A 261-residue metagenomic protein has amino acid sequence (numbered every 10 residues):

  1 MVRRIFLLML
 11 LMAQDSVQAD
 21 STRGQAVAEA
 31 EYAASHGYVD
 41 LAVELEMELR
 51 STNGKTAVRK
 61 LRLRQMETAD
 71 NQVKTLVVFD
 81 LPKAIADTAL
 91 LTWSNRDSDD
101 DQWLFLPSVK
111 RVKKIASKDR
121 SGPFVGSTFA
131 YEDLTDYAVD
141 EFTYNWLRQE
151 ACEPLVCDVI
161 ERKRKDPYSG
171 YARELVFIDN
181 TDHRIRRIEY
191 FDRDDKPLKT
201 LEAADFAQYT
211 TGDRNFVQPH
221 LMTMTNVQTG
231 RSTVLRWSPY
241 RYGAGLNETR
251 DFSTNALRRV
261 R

Functional and structural regions predicted by a protein language model:
R4-A13: Sec-dependent N-terminal signal peptides
A13, Q18-A19: Boundary at the C-terminal end of the N-terminal hydrophobic targeting segment
R23-S108, N145: N-terminal mature ectodomain segment of secretory-pathway/periplasmic proteins
R62-E67, N145-A151, A204-Y209: Short amphipathic beta-strand and strand-loop transition segments with alternating hydrophobic
L91, D101-F105, R111-I115, R120-Y137 (+1 more regions): Gly/Pro-enriched, hydrophobic low-complexity segments that function as extracytoplasmic propeptides/linkers
D136-T143, Q149: Surface-exposed beta-loop interaction hotspot
R250-V260: Short, low-complexity, Pro/Ser/Thr/Gly-rich segments in the mature regions of secreted, periplasmic
